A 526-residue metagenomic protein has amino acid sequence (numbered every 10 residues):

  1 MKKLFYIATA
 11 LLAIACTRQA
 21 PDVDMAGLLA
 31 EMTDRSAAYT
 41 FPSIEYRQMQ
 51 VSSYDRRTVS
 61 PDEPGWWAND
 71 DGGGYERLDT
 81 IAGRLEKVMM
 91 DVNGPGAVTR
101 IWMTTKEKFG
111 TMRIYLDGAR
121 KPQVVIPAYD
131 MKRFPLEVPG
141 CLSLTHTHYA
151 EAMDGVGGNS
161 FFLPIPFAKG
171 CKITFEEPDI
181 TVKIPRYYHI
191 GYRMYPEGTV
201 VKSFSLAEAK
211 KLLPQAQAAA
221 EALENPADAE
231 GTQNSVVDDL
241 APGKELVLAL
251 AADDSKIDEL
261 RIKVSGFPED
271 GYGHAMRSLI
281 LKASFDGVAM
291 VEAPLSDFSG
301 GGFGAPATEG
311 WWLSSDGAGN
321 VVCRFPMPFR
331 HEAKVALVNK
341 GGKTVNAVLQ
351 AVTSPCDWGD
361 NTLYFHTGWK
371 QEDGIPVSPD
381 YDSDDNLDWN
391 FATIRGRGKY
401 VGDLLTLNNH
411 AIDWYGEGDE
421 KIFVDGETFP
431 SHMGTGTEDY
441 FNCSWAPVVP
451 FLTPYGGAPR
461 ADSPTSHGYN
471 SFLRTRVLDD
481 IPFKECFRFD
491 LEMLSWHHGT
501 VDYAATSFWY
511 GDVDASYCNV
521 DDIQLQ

Functional and structural regions predicted by a protein language model:
K2-T9: Sec-dependent signal peptide recognition, specifically the positively charged N-region followed immediately by
I14-A15: C-terminal motif of bacterial Sec signal peptides marking the signal peptidase cleavage site
P21-Q526: Beta-strand-centric surfaces of beta-sandwich/beta-rich domains
